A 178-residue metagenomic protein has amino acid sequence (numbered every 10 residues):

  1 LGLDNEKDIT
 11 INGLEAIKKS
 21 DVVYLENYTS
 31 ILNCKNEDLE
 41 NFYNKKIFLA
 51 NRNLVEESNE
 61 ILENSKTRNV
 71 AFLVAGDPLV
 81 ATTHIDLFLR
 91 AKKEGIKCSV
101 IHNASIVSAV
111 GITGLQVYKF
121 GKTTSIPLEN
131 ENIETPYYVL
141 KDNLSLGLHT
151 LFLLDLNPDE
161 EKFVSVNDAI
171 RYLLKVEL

Functional and structural regions predicted by a protein language model:
L1-K97: Class I S-adenosyl-L-methionine
G13, E57-I61, P136, L140 (+2 more regions): Generic hydrophobic alpha-helical segments
V22, N44, L115, D142-S145 (+1 more regions): Generic secondary-structure signature for well-ordered alpha-helical cores
L49-R52, N103, L178: A generic structural motif
L62, I85, V107-S108, R171-L174: Predominant activation on well-ordered alpha-helical scaffold segments within soluble catalytic domains
N69, S145-L178: A contiguous loop/helix-start segment that scaffolds small-molecule binding in enzyme catalytic cores
G76-T150: Class I SAM-dependent methyltransferase SAM-binding "motif I" and its flanking Rossmann-like core
